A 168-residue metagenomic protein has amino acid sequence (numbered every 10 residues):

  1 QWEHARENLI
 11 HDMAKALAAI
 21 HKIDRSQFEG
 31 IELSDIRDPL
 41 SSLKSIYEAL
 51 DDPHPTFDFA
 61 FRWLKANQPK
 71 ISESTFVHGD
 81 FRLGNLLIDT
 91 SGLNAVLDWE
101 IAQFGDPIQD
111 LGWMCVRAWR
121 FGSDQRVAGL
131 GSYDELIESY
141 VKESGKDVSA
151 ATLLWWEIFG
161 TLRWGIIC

Functional and structural regions predicted by a protein language model:
Q1-R62, Q68-T75, I101-G105: A cross-family kinase active-site recognition segment
H21-R25, L97, W119-G122, S144: Protein kinase-like catalytic domain
F76-H78, L83: Catalytic-loop of the protein kinase fold
V77, A95-L97, Q109, V116: Activation loop entry of protein kinases
Q109-K146, F159-C168: Active-site activation/catalytic loop segments of kinase-like enzymes and analogous catalytic loops in related
G145-L154: Short, surface-exposed acidic
